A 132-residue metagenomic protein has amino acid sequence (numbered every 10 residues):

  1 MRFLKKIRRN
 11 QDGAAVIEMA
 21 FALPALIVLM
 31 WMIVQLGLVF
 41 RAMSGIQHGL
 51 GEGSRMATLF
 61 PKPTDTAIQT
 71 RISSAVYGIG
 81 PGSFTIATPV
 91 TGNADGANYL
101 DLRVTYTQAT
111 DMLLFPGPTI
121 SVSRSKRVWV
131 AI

Functional and structural regions predicted by a protein language model:
R2, M43, G51, R55-I132: Short, conserved structural patches
R2-T70: Alpha-helical assembly-interface signal, strongest on the long, hydrophobic N-terminal helix that forms
